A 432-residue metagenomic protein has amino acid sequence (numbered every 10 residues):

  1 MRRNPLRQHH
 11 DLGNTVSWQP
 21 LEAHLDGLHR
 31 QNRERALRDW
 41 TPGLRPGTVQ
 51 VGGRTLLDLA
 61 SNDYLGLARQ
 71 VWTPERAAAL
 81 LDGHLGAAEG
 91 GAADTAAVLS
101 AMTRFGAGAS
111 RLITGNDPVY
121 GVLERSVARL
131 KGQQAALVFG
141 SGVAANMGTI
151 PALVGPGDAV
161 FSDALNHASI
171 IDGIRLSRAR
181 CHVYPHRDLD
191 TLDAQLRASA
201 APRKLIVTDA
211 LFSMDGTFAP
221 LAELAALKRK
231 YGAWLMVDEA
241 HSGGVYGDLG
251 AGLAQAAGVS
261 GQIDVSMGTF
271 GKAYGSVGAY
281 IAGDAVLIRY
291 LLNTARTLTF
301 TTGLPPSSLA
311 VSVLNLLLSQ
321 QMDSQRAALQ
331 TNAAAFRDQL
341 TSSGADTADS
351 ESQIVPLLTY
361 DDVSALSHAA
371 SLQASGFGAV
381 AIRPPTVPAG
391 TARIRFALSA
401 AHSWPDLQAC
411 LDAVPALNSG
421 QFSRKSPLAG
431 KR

Functional and structural regions predicted by a protein language model:
M1-P5, R69-V71, E75, P118-V119 (+4 more regions): PLP-dependent enzyme catalytic core of the Aspartate aminotransferase-like
E22, R30-T103, A233: N-terminal "arm"/small-domain region of PLP-dependent enzymes with the aminotransferase-like
G83-S141, A333: Conserved N-terminal alpha-helix of the aminotransferase class I/II PLP-enzyme fold
T149-A168: Conserved PLP-anchoring active-site segment centered on the Schiff-base-forming lysine
H182-V237: Active-site phosphate-binding strand-loop segment of PLP-dependent enzymes
D248-L249, Q255-Y290: Active-site PLP attachment segment
G303-M322, A328, N332, T341-S342 (+1 more regions): Structural motif of enzymes handling amino- and sulfur-group chemistry
A327-A334, T341-G376, G390-T391, L398-A400 (+1 more regions): Conserved PLP-binding catalytic core of the aspartate aminotransferase-like
